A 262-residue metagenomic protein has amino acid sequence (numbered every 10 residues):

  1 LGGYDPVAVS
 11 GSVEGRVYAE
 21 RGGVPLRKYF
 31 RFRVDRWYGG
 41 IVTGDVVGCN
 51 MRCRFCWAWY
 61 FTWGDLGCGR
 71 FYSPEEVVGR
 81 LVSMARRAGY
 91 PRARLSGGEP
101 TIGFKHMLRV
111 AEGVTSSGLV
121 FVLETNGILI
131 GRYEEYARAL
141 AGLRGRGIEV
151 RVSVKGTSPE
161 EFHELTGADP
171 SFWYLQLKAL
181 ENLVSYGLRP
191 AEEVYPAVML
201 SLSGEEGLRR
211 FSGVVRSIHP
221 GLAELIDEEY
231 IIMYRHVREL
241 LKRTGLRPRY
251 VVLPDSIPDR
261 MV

Functional and structural regions predicted by a protein language model:
L1, L222-V262: C-terminal accessory extensions appended to soluble enzyme cores
L1-V46, N50, R54, A58-D65 (+1 more regions): N-terminal [4Fe-4S]-dependent radical SAM core
I41, L66-G69, E99, A168: Pocket-edge positions in alpha/beta enzyme catalytic cores
I41-D45, R92-R94, A197: Short aromatic/hydrophobic contact patches that present stacked aromatics for nucleic-acid/ligand binding
R54-W57, D65-C68, K105-M107, Y133-E135: Short, conserved acidic/polar surface loops in the N-terminal third of protein domains
W59-A93: Conserved alpha-helical substructure of the radical SAM core
V82-Y90, G97, T101-L225: Conserved AdoMet/S-adenosylmethionine-binding subsite of the radical SAM
